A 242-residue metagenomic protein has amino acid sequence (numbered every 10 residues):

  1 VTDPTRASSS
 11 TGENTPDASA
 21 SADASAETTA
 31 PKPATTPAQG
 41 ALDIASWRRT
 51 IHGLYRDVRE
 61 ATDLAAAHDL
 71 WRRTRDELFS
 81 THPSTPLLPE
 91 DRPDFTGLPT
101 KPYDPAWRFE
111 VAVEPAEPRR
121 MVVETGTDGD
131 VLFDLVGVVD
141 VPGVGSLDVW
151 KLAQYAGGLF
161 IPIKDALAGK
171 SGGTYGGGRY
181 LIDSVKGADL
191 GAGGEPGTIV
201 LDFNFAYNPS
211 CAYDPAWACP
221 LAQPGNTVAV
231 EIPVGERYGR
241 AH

Functional and structural regions predicted by a protein language model:
T2-A156, P162-G169, Y180-V185, G194 (+3 more regions): A compositional/structural signature for long, glycine/proline-rich flexible linkers and loops on extracytoplasmic
S171-F205: Acidic, glycine-rich flexible loop segments
A206-S210: Short acidic/polar inter-strand loop motif in beta-rich domains
